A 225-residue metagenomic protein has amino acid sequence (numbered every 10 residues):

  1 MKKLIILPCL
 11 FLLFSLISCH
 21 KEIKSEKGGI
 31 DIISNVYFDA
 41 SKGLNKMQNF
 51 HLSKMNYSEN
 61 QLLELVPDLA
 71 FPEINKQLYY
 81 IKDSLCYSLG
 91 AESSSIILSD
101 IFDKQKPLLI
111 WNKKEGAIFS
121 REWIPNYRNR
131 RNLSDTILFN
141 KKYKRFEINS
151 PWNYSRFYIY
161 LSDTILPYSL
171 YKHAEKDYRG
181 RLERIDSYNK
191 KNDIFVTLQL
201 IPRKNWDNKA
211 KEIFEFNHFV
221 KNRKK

Functional and structural regions predicted by a protein language model:
M1-I5: Positively charged n-region of N-terminal signal peptides that target proteins for export
I6-L10: Sec-dependent N-terminal signal peptides
S15-S18: C-terminal motif of bacterial Sec signal peptides marking the signal peptidase cleavage site
H20-E22: Bacterial signal peptide processing site
S25-K225: Extended soluble regions of mature proteins
